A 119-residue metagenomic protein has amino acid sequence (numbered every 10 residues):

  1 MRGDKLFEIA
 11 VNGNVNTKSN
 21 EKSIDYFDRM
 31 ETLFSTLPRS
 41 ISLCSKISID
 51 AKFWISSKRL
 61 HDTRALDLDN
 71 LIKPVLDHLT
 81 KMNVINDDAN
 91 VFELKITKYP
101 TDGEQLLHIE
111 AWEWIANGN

Functional and structural regions predicted by a protein language model:
M1-N119: Acidic, proline/glycine-enriched N-terminal capping motif
